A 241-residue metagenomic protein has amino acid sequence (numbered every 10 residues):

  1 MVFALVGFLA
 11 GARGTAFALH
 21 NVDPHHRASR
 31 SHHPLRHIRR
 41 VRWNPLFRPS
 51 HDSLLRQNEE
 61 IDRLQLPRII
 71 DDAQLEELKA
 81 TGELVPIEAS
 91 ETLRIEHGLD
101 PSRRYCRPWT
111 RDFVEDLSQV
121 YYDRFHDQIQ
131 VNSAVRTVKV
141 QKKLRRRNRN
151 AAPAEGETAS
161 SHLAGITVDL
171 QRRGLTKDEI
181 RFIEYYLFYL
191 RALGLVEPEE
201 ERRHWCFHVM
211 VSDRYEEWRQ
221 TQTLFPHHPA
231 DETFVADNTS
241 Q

Functional and structural regions predicted by a protein language model:
G7-F113, E201-H204, M210-D237: Extracytoplasmic cell-surface/polysaccharide-interacting catalytic and binding patches
L19-H25, A152-Q241: Catalytic cores and adjacent binding grooves of peptidoglycan-active enzymes
P101-S102, E115-V120, E155-G156: Short secondary-structure capping micro-motifs at structural edges
C106-F113, L117, V140, E179-Y186: Stable alpha-helical elements in mature extracytoplasmic
Q119-H126, V140, R149, F188 (+1 more regions): Sec-exported extracytoplasmic/periplasmic mature domains
D127-L144: Acidic helix-start/capping segments at beta-turn-to-alpha-helix junctions
K139-E155: Charged, often glycine-rich, active-site loop that binds/positions anionic groups
